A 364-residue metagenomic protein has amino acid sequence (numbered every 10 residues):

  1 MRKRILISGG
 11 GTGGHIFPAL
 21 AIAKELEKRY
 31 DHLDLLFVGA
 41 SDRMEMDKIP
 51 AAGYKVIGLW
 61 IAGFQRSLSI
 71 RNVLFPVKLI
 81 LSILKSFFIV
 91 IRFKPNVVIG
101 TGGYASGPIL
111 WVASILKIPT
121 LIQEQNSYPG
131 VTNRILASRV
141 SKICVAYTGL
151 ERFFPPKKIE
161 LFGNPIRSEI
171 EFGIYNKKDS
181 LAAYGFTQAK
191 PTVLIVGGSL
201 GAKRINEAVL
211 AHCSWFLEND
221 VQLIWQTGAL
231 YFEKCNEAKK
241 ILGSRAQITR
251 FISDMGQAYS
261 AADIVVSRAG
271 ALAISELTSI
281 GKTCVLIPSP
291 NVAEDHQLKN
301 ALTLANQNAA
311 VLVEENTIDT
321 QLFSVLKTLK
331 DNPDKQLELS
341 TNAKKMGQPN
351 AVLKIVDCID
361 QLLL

Functional and structural regions predicted by a protein language model:
R2-G10, R29-K78, Y231, E314-N316: Conserved nucleotide-sugar phosphate-binding/catalytic loop shared by glycosyltransferases and other
R43, K48, A52, Y175-V265 (+3 more regions): Donor-nucleotide binding loops and adjacent catalytic segments primarily of GT-B fold Leloir glycosyltransferases
R43-D47, P95-L116: An aromatic- and histidine-rich active-site surface loop
K55, S114-K177, F186: Active-site-proximal region of nucleotide-activated glycan assembly enzymes, centered on histidine/acidic-rich loops
F64, L68-V97, I115: An amphipathic, basic-hydrophobic alpha-helix
P95-V97, S260-S275, K282-T283: Acidic donor-binding loop of glycosyltransferase active sites
K335-P349: A short, well-ordered alpha-helix in the C-terminal region of glycosyltransferases
Q348-L364: C-terminal alpha-helical cap of glycosyltransferases
